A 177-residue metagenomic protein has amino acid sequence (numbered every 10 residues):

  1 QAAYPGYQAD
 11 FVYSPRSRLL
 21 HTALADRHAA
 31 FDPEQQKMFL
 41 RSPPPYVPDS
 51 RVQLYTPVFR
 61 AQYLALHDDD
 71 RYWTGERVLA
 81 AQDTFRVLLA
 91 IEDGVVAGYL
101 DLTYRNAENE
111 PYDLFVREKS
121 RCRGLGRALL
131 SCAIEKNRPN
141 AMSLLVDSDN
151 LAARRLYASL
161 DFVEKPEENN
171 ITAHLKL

Functional and structural regions predicted by a protein language model:
Q1-A2, V116, C122-E135, R154-S159: Conserved acetyl-CoA-binding loop-helix of GNAT-fold acetyltransferases
Q1-R27, K119-G124: Acyl-donor binding region in acyl/amide transferases
A2-P5, Y46, L64-H67, A81-Q82 (+3 more regions): Alpha-helix C-terminal capping segments
D10-L20, S143-R154, I171-L177: Conserved beta-strand-loop-alpha-helix junction that forms the acyl-donor binding cleft
T22-A25, Y157, F162: Conserved active-site tyrosine of GNAT-family acetyltransferases
A30-R41, S143-L145, V163-L177: Conserved catalytic-core motifs of GNAT/GCN5-like acyltransferases
Q35, P44-W73: Short amphipathic alpha-helix that is part of the acyltransferase structural core
R77-D93, G98-F115: A conserved beta-strand-loop-helix scaffold within acyl/acetyltransferase catalytic domains
